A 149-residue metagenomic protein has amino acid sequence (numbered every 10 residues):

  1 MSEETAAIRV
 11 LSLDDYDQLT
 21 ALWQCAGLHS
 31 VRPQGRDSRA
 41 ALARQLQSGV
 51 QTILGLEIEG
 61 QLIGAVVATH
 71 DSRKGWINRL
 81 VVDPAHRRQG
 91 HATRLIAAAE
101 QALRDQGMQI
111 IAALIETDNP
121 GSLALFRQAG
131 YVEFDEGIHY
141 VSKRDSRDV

Functional and structural regions predicted by a protein language model:
E3-T5, K143-V149: Generic C-terminal helix-cap and adjacent flexible tail
V10-N78, I96, A102, E133-G137 (+1 more regions): Acetyl-CoA-dependent GNAT
L80-R87, I115-E116: A short, internal acetyl-CoA/4′-phosphopantetheine-binding micro-motif in the GNAT/acyltransferase core
H86, G90-A98: Conserved acetyl-CoA pyrophosphate-binding loop and the N-cap/start of the following alpha-helix in GNAT-like
Q89, D118, V149: Acyl-donor (CoA/ACP) binding surface of acyl/acetyltransferases
L103-I115: Conserved GNAT acetyl-CoA-binding A-motif
A113-L123: Conserved beta-strand-loop-alpha-helix junction that forms the acyl-donor binding cleft
F126-R127, Y131: Conserved active-site tyrosine of GNAT-family acetyltransferases
